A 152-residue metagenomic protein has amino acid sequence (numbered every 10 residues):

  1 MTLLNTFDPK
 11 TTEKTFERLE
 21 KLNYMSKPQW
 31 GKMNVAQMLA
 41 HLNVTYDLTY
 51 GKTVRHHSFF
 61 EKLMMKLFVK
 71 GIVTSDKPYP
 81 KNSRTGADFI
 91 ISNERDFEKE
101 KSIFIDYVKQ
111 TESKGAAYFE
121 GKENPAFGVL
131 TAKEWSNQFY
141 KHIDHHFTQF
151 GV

Functional and structural regions predicted by a protein language model:
M1, K52-K99: Short, helix-capping/interhelical loops that line the mouth of catalytic, cofactor-, or ligand-binding pockets
M1-E20: Extreme N-terminal tail/first-helix region
L3, S26-K27, I90-R95, T131-K133: Active-site rim elements
P9, F104-D106, N137: Membrane-proximal intrinsically disordered regions of secretory-pathway and membrane-system proteins
M25-V73, E120-V152: Short, contiguous alpha-helical
K27, F104-T111, F119-E120: Conserved, structured core segments of small domains
K109, S113-A116, T148-V152: Charged/polar positions within long, soluble alpha-helices
